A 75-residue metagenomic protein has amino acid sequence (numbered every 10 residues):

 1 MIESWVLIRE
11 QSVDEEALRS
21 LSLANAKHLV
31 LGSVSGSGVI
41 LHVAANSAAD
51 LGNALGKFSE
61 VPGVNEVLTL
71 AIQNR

Functional and structural regions predicted by a protein language model:
M1-R75: A compositional/biophysical signature of low hydrophobicity enriched in polar/charged and small residues
